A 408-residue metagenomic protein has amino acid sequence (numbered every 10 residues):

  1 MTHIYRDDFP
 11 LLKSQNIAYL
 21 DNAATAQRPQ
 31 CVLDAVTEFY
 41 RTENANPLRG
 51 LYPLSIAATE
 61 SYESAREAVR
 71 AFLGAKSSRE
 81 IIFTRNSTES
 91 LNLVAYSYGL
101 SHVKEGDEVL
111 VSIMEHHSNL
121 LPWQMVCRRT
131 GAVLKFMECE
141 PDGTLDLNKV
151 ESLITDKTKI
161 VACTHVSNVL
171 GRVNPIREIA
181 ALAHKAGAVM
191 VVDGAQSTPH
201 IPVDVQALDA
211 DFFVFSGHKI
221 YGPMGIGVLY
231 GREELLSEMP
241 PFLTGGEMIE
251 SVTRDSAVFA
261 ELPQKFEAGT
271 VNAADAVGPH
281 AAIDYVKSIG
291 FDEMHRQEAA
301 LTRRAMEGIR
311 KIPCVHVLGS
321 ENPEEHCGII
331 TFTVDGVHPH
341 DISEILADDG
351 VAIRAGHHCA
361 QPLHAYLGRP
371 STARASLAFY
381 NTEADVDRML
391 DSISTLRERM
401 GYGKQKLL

Functional and structural regions predicted by a protein language model:
M1-L408: Pyridoxal 5′-phosphate
